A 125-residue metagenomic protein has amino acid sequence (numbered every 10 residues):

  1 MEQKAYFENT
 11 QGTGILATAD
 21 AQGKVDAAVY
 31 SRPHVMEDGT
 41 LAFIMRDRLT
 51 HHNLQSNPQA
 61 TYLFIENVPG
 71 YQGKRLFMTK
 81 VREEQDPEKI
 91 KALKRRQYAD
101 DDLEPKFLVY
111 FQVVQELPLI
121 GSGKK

Functional and structural regions predicted by a protein language model:
M1-K125: Binding-site signature for planar aromatic cofactors or substrates
